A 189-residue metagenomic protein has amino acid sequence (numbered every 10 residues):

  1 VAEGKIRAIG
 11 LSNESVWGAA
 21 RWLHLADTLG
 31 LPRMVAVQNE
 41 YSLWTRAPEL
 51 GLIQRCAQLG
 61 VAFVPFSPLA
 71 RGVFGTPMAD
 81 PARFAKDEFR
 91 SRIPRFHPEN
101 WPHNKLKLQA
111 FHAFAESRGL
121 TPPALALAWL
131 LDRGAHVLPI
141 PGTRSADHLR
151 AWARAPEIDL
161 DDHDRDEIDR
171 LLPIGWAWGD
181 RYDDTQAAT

Functional and structural regions predicted by a protein language model:
V1-A177, R181-T189: Beta/alpha (TIM)-barrel catalytic core signal, keyed to glycine-rich beta->alpha loops juxtaposed to Asp/Glu that bind
